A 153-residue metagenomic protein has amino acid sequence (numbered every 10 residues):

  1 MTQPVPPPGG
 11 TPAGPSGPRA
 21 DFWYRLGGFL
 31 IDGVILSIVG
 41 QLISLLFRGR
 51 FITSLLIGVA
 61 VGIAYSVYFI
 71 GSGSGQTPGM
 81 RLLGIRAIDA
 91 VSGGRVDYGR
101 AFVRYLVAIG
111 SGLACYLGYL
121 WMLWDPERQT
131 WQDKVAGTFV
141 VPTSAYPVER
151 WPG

Functional and structural regions predicted by a protein language model:
M1-G153: Membrane-interfacial and juxtamembrane segments of integral membrane proteins
